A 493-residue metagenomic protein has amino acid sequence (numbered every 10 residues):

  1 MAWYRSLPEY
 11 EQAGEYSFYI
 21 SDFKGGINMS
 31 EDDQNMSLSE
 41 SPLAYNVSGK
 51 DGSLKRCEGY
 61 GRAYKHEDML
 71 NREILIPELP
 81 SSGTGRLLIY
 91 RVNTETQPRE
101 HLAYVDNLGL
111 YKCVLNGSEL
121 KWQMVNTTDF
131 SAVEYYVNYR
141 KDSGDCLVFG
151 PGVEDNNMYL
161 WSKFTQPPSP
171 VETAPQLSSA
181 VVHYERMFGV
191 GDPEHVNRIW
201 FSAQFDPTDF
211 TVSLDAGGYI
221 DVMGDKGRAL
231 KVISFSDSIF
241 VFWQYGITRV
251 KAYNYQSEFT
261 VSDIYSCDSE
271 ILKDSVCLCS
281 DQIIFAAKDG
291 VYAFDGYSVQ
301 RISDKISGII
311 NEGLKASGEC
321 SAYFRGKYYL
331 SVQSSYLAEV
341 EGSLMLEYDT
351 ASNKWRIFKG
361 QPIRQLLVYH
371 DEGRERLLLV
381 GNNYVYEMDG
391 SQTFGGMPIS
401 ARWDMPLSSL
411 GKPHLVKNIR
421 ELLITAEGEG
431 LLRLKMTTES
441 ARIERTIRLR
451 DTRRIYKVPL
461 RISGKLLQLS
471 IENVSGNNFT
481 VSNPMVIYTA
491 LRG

Functional and structural regions predicted by a protein language model:
A2-S118, D129-D142, C267-I271, L278-Q282 (+2 more regions): Beta-sheet repeat architectures centered on beta-propellers
E78-S82, T128-S131, P167-A322, K354: Beta-propeller and closely related beta-pinwheel folds
D106-G109, V153, P193, Y245: Short glycine-rich, polar/acidic loop-and-turn segments at beta strand-coil junctions
K121-V125: Vicinal oxygen chelate
Y136-P170: Hydrophobic or amphipathic alpha-helical targeting/insertion segments
V137, Y159, F242, A252 (+5 more regions): Bulky hydrophobic/aromatic packing residues
